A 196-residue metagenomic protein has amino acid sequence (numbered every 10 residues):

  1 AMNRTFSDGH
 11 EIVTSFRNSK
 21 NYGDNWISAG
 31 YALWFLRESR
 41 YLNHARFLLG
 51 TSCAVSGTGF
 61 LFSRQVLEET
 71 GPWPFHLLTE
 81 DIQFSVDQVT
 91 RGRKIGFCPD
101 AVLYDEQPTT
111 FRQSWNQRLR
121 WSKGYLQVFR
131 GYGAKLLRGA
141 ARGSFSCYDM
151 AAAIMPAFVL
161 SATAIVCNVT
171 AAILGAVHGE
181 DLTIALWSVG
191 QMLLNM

Functional and structural regions predicted by a protein language model:
M2-L78, L119, K123-L126, R130: Long helical/loop segments within the catalytic core of UDP-sugar-dependent glycosyltransferases, especially the large
S15-F16, C98, E106, A153: Generic beta-strand/beta-sheet core signal
L49-T51, T109-M196: Basic/Trp-rich segment in TM-proximal cytosolic loops or flexible interdomain/linker regions
G57, F97, Y104-N116: Catalytic cores of eukaryotic secretory-pathway lumenal/extracellular enzymes that build and remodel glycoconjugates
G59, E80-D81, M150, M155: Catalytic core and acceptor-binding pocket of nucleotide-sugar-dependent glycosyltransferases
R64-Q65, I82, A101: Structural detector for helix-capping/boundary residues
H76, S85-Y104: Catalytic donor-sugar/metal-binding loop of nucleotide-sugar-dependent glycosyltransferases
F84-S85, S114: Short, hydrophobic alpha-helical packing/hinge segments within bilobed ligand-binding/sensory domains
